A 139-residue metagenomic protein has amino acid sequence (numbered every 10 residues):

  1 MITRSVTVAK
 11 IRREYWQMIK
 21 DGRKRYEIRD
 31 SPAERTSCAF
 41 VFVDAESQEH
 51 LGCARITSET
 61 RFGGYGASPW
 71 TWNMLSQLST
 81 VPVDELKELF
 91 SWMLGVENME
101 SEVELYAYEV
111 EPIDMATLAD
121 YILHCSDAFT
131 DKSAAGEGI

Functional and structural regions predicted by a protein language model:
I2-I139: Structured alpha/beta reader/binder surfaces that contact nucleic acids or chromatin modification marks
